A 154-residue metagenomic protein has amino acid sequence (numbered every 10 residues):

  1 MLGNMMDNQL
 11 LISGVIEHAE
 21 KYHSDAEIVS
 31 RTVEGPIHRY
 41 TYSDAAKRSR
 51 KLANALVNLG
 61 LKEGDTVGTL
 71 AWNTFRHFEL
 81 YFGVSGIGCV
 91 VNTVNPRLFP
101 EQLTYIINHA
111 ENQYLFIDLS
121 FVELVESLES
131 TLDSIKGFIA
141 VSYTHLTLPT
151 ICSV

Functional and structural regions predicted by a protein language model:
L2-M5: A detector for short, charged/polar N-terminal pre-domain segments
D7-V29: A short N-terminal helical cap/helix-turn-helix that marks the beginning of AMP-binding/adenylate-forming
L10, S43-K47, R97, F116-L119: Conserved phosphate-coordination/catalytic loops
V15, N58-L59, G86-L146: Structural core segment of the AMP-binding/adenylate-forming
A26-E27, D65, K136, C152: Extracytoplasmic/periplasmic beta-strand context in beta-sandwich domains, especially the cupredoxin/COX2 CuA-binding
I28-F82, F99-T104: Conserved AMP-binding/adenylate-forming core of the ANL superfamily
H145-V154: Single conserved hydrophobic/aromatic residue that forms the stacking wall/gate of nucleotide- or nucleobase-binding
